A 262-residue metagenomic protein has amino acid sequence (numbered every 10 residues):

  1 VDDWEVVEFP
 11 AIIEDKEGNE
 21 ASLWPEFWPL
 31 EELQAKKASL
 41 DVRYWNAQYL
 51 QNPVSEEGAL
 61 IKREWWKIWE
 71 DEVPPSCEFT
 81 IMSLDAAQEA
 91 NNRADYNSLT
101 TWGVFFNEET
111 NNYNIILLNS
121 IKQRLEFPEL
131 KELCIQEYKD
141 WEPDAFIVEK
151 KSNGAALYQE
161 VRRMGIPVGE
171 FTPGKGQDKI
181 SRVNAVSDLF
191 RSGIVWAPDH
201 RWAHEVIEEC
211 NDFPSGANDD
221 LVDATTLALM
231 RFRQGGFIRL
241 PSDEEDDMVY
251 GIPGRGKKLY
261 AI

Functional and structural regions predicted by a protein language model:
V1-L23, F27-A35, N52, E56 (+4 more regions): Mg2+-dependent endonuclease catalytic cores in nucleic-acid-processing enzymes, primarily RNase H-like
K16-A87: ATPase catalytic-site recognition across NTP-hydrolyzing enzymes
Q48, P53-E56, L221, P241 (+1 more regions): Helicase-core coupling region on the C-terminal RecA-like lobe
P74, F79, G103-F106, A155: Catalytic phosphate/metal-binding cores of nucleic-acid and nucleotide-processing enzymes, i.e., regions that mediate
L84-N97: An active-site-proximal beta-strand-loop segment
A86, K150, D220-L221: Generic detector of well-ordered alpha-helical packing
E209-R233: Charged alpha-helix within mobile-element recombinases
A228-I262: Acidic two-metal-ion nuclease catalytic site recognized across multiple nuclease folds, prominently DnaQ/RNase D-T
